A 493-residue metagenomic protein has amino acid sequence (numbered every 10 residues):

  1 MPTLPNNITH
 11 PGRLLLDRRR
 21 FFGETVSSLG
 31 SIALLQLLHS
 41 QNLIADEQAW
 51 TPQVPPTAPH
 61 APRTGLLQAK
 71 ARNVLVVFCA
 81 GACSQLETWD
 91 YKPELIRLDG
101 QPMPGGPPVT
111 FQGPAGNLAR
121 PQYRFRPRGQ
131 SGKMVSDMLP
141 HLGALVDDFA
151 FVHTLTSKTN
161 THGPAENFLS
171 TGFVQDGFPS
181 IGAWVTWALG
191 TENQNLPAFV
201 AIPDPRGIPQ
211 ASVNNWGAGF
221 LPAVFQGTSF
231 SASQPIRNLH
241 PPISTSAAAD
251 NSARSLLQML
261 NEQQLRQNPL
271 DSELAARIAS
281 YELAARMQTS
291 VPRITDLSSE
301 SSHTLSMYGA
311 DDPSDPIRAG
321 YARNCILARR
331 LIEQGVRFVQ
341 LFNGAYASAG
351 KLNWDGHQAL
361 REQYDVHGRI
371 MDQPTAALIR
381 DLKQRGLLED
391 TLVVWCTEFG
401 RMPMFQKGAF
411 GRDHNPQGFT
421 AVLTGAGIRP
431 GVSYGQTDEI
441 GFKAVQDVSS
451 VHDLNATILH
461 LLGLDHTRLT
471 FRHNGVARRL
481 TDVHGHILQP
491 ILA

Functional and structural regions predicted by a protein language model:
M1-A493: Ligand-binding pockets and gating/stacking loops
